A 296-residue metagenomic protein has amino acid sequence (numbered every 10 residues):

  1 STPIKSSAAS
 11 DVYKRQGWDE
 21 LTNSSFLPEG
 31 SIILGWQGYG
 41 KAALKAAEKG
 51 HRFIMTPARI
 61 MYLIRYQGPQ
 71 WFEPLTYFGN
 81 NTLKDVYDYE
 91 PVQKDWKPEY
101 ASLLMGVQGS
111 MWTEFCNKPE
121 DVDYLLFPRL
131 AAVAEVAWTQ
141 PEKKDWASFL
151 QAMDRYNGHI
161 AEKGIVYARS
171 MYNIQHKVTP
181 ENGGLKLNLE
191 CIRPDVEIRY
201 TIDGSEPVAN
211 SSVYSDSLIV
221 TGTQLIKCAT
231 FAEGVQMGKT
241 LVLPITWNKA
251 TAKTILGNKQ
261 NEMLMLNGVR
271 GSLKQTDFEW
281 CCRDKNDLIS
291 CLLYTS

Functional and structural regions predicted by a protein language model:
T2-A9, Y13, Y294: Single conserved hydrophobic/aromatic residue that forms the stacking wall/gate of nucleotide- or nucleobase-binding
T2-K5, F26, C191, I219: Generic structural signal for beta-strand residues in well-ordered domains
S10-K14, E233-Q236: Secondary-structure transition/capping motifs at alpha-helix termini and the adjoining loop/turn into the next element
R15-S31, W36-G184: Flexible, acidic glycine-rich loops studded with aromatic residues
G35, M55, T254-G257, T295: Structural signal for conserved beta-strand scaffold positions within catalytic alpha/beta enzyme cores
D88-E90, A101, T201, S215 (+1 more regions): Compositionally biased, intrinsically disordered low-complexity regions enriched in proline and serine
Q140, K144-L292: Short, compositionally stereotyped local motifs that mark structural "simplifiers"
